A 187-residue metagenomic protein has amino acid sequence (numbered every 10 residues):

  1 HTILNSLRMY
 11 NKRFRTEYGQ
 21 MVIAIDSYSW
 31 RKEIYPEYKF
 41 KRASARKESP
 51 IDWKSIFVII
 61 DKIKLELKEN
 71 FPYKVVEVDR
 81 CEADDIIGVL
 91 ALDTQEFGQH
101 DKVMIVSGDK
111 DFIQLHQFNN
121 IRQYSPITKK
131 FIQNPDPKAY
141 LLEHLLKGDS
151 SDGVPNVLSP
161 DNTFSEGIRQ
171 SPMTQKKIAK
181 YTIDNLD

Functional and structural regions predicted by a protein language model:
H1-K39: Non-catalytic, usually N-terminal nucleic-acid engagement modules in DNA/RNA processing proteins
E17-Y18, S44-D187: Extended two-metal-dependent nuclease catalytic cores across DNA- and RNA-processing enzymes
